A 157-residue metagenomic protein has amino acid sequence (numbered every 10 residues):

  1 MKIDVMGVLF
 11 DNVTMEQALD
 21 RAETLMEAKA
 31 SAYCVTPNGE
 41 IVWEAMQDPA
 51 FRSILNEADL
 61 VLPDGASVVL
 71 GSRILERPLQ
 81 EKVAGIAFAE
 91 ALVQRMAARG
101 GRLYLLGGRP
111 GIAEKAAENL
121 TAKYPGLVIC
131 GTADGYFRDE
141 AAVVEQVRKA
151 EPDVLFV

Functional and structural regions predicted by a protein language model:
M1-K82, I86: N-terminal nucleotide/polyanion-binding subdomain common to many enzyme families
S72-Q146, A150: Conserved beta-alpha
D153-V157: Periplasmic-binding protein-like
